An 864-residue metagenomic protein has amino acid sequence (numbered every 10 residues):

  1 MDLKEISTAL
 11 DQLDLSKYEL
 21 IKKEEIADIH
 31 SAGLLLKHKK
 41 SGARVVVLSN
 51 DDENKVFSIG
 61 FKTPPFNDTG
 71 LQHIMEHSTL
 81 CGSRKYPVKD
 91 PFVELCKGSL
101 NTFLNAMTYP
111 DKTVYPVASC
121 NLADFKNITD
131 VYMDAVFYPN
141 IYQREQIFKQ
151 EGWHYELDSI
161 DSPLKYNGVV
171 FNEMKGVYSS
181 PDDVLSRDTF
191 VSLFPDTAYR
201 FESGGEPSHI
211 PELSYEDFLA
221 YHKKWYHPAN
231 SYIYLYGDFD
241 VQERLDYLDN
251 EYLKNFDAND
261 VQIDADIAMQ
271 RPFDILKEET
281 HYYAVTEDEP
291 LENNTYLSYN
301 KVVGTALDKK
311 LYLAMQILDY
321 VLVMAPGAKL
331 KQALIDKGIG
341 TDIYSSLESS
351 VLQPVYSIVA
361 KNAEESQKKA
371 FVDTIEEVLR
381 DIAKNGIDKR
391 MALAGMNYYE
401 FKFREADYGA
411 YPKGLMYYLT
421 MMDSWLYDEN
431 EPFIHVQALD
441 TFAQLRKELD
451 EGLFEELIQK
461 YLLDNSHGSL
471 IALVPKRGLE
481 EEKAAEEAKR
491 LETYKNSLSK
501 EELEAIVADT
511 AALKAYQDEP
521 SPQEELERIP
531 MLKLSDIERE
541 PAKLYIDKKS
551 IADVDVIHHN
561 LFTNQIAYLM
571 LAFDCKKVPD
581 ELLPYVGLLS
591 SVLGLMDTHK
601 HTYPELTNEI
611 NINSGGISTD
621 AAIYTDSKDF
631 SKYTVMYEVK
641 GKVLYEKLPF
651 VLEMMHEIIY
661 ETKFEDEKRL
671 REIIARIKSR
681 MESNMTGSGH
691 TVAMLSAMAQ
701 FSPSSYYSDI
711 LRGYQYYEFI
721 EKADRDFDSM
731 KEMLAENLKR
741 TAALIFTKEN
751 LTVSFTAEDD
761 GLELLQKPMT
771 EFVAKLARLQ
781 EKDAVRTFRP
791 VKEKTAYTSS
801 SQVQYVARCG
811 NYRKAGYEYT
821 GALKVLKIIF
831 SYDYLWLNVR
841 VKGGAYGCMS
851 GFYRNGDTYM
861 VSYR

Functional and structural regions predicted by a protein language model:
D2-V56: Non-catalytic terminal extensions that flank enzyme cores
V46-G60, F171-D183, V261-G327, P412-E431 (+7 more regions): His/Glu-based metal-binding/catalytic segments typifying zinc-dependent metallopeptidases
N54-P64, D90-Y138, E145-E156, D183-S208 (+11 more regions): M16 family metallopeptidases and their MPP-like homologs
L71, M75-T79, L589: Active-site His/Glu-centered metal-binding helix of metallohydrolases
E156-N230, Y234-E287, L291-N293, S298: Hydrophobic, small-residue-rich alpha-helical packing segments that form membrane-like cores
L219-E251, L734-M769: Non-catalytic, conformational "gating/processing" segments within enzyme and secreted inhibitor domains
A220-H222, Y226, Y232, V241-Q262 (+4 more regions): Extended, regular secondary-structure scaffolds
